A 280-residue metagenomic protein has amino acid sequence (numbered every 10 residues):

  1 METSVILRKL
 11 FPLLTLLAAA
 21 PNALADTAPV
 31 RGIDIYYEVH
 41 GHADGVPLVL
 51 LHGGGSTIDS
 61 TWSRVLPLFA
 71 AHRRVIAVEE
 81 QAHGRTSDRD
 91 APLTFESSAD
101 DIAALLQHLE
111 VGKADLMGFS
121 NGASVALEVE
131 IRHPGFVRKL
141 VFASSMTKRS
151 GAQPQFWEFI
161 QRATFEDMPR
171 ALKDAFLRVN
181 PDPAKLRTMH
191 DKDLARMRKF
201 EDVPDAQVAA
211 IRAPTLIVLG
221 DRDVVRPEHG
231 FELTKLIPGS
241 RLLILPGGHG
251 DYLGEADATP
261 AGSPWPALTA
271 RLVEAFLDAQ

Functional and structural regions predicted by a protein language model:
E2-V49, H72-R73, R271-Q280: Alpha/beta-hydrolase fold catalytic core
I33-R85: Conserved HGGG/HGGXW glycine-rich cap/lid loop of the alpha/beta-hydrolase fold
A77-M117, T259-A267: Active-site loop/oxyanion-hole signature of alpha/beta-hydrolase fold enzymes
S124-R132, R138-M168, L172: Flexible "cap/lid" loop of the alpha/beta hydrolase fold
D191-Q207: Active-site nucleophile elbow and catalytic-triad environment of alpha/beta-hydrolase enzymes
I211, I217-L219: Short beta-strand/loop motif that positions the catalytic acidic residue of the alpha/beta-hydrolase fold
V224-H229: Conserved alpha/beta-hydrolase "acid-adjacent" motif
P246-Q280: Catalytic active-site module of serine/aspartate enzymes centered on a nucleophile-bearing elbow/loop
